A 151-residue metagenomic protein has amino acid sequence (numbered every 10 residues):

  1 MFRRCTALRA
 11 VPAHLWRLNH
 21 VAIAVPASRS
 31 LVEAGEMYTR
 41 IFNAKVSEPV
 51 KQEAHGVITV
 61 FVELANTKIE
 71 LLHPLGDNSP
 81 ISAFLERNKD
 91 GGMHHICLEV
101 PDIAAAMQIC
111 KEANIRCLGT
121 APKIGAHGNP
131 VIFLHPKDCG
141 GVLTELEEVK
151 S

Functional and structural regions predicted by a protein language model:
F2-T6, V11-H14, K51, V60-E63 (+3 more regions): Vicinal oxygen chelate
C5-G35, G91-L98, K150: N-terminal beta-strand motif that seeds the catalytic metal site of vicinal oxygen chelate
A13-H14, Y38, F84-R87: A short alpha-helix capping/helix-coil boundary motif
N19-A22, I41-L64, K68, H135: N-terminal strand-loop-strand beta-hairpin
S28-V32, H55, I103: Generic non-transmembrane alpha-helix signal with a bias for helix starts/N-cap capping motifs
R29-K45, E112-A113: Amphipathic alpha-helical segments
L71-H94: Helix-adjacent hinge/juxtasegments
